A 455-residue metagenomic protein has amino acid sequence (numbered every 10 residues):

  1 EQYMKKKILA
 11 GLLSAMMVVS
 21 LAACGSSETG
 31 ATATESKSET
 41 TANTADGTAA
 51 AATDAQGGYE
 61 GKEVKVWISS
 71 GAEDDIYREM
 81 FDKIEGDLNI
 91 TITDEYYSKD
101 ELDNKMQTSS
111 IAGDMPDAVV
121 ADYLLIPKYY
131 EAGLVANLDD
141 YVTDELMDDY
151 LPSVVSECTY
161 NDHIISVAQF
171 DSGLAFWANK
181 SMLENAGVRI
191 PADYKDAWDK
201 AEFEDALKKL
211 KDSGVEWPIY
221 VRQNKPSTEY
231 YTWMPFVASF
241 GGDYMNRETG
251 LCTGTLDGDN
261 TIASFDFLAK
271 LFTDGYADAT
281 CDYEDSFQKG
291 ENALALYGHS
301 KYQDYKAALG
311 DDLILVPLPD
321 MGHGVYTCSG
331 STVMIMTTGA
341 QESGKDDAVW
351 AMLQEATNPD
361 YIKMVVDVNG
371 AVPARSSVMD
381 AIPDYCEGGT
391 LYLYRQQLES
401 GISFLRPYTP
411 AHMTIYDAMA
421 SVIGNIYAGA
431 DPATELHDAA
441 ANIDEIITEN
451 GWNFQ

Functional and structural regions predicted by a protein language model:
K7-G11, C24-K128, L146-M147, G322-H323 (+5 more regions): Conserved N-terminal structural module of periplasmic/extracytoplasmic solute-binding proteins
A50-G58, K62, D122-A175, A201-E204 (+4 more regions): Hinge/lid segment of periplasmic solute-binding proteins
K65, D82, L88-T91, D266 (+2 more regions): Extracytoplasmic/periplasmic substrate-recognition and gating elements
K83-S153, E157-T159, S166, E184-G187 (+4 more regions): Extracytoplasmic "Venus flytrap"/periplasmic binding protein-like
Y96-K105, L124, D196-E202, A277-K289 (+1 more regions): Short helix-initiation/N-cap motifs at beta->coil->alpha
N161-Q169, L174, A201-T253, N292: Extracytoplasmic/periplasmic solute-binding protein
E204-K209, R247-T280: Glycine-centered hinge/linker elements that transmit conformational signals in sensory and ligand-binding systems
V316, V366-N425, N450, Q455: Long, aromatic- and glycine/proline-rich binding clefts that accommodate carbohydrate-like moieties
